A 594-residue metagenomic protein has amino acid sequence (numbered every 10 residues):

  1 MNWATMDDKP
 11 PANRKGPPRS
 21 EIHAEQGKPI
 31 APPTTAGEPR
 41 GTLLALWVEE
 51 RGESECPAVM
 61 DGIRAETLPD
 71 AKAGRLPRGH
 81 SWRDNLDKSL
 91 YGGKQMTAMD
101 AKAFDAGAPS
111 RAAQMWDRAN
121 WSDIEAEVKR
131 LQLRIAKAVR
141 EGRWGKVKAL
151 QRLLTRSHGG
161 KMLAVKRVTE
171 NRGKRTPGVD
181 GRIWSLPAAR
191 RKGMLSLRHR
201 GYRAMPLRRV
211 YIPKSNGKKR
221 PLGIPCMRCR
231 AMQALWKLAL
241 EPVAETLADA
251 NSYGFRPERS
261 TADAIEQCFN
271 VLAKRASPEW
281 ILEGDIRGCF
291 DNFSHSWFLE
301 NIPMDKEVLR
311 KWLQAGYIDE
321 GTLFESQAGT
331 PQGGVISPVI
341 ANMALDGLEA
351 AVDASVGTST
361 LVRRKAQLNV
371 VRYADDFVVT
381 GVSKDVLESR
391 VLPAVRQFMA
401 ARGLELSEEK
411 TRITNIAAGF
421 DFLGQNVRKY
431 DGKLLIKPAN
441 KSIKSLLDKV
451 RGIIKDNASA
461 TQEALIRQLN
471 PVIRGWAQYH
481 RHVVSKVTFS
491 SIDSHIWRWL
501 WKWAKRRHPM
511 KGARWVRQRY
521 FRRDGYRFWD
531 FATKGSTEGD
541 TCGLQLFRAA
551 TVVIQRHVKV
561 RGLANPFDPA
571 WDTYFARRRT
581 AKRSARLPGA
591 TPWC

Functional and structural regions predicted by a protein language model:
M1-R191: Non-catalytic, polymerase-adjacent accessory regions of viral genome-replication enzymes
N2, D7, I22, E66 (+4 more regions): Right-hand nucleic-acid polymerase module
L186-A204: Amphipathic alpha-helical blocks
S196, R200, L247-N251, F255-R259 (+1 more regions): Conserved polymerase palm-domain catalytic core
R203-S215, R310-E325, R467-N470: Active-site-adjacent bridging/hinge elements
R402-W476: A conserved non-catalytic segment of reverse transcriptases and RNA-directed RNA polymerases corresponding to the late
D493-W499, A504-W593: Extended C-terminal regions of large enzymes
